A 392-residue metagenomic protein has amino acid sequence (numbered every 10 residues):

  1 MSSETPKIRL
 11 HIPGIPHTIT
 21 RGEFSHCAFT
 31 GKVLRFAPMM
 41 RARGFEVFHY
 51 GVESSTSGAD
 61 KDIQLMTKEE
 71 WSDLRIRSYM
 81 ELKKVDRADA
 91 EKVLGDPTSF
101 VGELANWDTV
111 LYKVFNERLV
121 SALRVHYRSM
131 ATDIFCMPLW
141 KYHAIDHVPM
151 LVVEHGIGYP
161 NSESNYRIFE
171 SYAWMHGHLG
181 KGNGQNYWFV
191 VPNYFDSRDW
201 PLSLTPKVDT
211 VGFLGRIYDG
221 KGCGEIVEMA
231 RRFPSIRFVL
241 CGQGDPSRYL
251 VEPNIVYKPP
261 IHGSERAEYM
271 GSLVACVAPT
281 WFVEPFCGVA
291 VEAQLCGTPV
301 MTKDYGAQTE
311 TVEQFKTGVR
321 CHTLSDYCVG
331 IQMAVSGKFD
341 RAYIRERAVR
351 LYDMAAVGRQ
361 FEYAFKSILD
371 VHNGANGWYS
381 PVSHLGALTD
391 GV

Functional and structural regions predicted by a protein language model:
M1-G58, R231: N-terminal subdomain of nucleotide-sugar transferases
A28, H322, S336-D390: A charged, aromatic-enriched C-terminal amphipathic alpha-helix characteristic of glycosyltransferases across folds
W174-G263: Conserved catalytic-core segment of nucleotide-activated headgroup transferases in glycan assembly
Y218-K221, W281-G288, T309-E310: Nucleotide-sugar-dependent
R248-L250, D304-F315, V319-R320: Short acidic/histidine- and often glycine-rich active-site loop of Leloir-type glycosyltransferases that engages
A267, A290-L295, T309-E310: Short alpha-helical segment that forms part of, or immediately flanks, the ligand-binding pocket in carbohydrate-active
P299-T302: Short hydrophobic beta-strand element within catalytic cores of glycosyltransferases and related nucleotide-activated
Q314-S325, M333-K338: Conserved acidic donor-binding segment of nucleotide-sugar-dependent glycosyltransferases
